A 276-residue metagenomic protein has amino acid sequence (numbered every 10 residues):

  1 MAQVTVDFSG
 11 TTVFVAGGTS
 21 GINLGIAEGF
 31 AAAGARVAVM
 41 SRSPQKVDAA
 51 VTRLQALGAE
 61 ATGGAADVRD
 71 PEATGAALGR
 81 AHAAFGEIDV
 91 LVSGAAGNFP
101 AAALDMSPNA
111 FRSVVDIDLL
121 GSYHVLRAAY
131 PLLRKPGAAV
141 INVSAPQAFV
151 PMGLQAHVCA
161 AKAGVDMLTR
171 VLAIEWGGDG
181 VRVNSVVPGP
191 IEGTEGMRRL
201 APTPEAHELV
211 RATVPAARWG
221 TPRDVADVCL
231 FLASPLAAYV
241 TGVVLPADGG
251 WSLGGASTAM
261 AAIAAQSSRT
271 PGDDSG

Functional and structural regions predicted by a protein language model:
A2-T5, V150, T241-G276: Short C-terminal tail/terminal secondary-structure segment of NAD(P)H-dependent dehydrogenase/reductase domains
T19-G21: Conserved glycine-rich cofactor-binding loop
F85-G86, Y123-L126, L132, R218-A247 (+1 more regions): C-terminal substrate-recognition "lid" of short-chain dehydrogenase/reductases
V92, G177, R182, V240-G242: Short, small/polar-rich loop/turn modules that mediate ligand/substrate recognition or access, typified
A102-A103, S107-R112, A206, V210: Substrate-binding pocket helix/loop in short-chain dehydrogenase/reductase
L126, A161, T169: Active-site helix of classical SDR
P131, I174-G178, A238: Alpha-helical segment proximal to the catalytic Tyr-Lys
